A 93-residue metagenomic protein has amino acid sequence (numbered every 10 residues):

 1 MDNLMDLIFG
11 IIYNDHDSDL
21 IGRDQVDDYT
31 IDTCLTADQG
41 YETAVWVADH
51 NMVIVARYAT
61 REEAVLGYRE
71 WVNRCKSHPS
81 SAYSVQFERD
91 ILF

Functional and structural regions predicted by a protein language model:
M1, R89-F93: Short intrinsically disordered terminal tails
M1-E42: Short N-terminal "domain-start" leader segments that mark the transition from disordered tails or signal peptides into
D27-I54, E70-N73, S77: Short aromatic-glycine-(Arg/Gly/Cys) micro-motifs in beta-strand/loop hairpins
R57-A59: Conserved aromatic
S80: Acidic, metal/cofactor-coordinating or nucleic-acid-engaging core segments within structured domains
